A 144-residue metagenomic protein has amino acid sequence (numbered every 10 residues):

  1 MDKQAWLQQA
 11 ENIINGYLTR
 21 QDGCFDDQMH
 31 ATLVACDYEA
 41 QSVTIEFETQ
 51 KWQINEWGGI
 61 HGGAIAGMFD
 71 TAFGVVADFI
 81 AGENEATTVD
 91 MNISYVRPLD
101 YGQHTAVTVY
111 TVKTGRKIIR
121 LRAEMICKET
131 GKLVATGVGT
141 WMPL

Functional and structural regions predicted by a protein language model:
M1-L144: Terminal targeting signals and extreme-terminal segments of soluble enzymes
